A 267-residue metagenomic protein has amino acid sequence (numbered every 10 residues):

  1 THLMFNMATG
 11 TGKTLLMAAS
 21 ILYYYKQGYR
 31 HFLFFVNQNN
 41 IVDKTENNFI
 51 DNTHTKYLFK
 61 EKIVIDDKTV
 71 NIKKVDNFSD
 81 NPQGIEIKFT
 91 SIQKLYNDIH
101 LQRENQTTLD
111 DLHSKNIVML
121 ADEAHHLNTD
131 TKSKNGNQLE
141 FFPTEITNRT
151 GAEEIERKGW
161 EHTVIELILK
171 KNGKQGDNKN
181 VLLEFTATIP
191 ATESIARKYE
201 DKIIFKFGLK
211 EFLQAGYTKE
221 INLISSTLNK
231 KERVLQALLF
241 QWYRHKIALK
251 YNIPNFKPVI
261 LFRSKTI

Functional and structural regions predicted by a protein language model:
T1-A19: Walker A/P-loop
M4-N6, L33, L261: Short hydrophobic/aromatic beta-strand immediately N-terminal to the Walker A/P-loop
Y25-K60, K94, S264-T266: Conserved Walker A/P-loop ATP-binding site and its immediately adjacent core in helicase/helicase-like ATPase domains
R30-H31, G84-I87, K115-V118, D177-L183: Loop/turn-to-beta-strand initiation segments
D43-F89: Conserved nucleic-acid-binding Ia/Ib motif block in the N-terminal RecA-like helicase ATPase lobe
N71-E123, N128-T163: Conserved RecA-like ASCE ATPase "motif II neighborhood" in helicase/translocase motors
T129-A215: Post-DEXD/H (motif II) to motif III coupling segment of the RecA-like Helicase ATP-binding lobe
R197-I267: Conserved interdomain linker/interface between the two RecA-like ATPase lobes of SF2 helicase motors
